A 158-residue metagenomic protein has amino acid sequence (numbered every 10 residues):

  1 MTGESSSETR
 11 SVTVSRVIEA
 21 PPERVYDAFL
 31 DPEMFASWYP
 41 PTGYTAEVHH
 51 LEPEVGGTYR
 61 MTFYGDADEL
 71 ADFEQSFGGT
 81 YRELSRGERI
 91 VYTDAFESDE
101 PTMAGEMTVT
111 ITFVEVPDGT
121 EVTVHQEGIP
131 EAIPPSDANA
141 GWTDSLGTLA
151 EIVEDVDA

Functional and structural regions predicted by a protein language model:
M1-A46: Hydrophobic ligand-binding cavity/cleft-lining segments
S6-E8, P53, A71-Q75, P101-G105 (+1 more regions): A generic structural micro-feature
E8, E151-A158: Generic C-terminal helix-cap and adjacent flexible tail
T13, E33-D72, D157: Short beta-edge strand/loop motif at the mouth of beta-sheet-based domains
R16, H49-L51, F77-E83, M107-V114: Hydrophobic/aromatic beta-strand elements that line small-molecule binding cavities or substrate pockets in beta-rich
V25, F35, Y59, Y81 (+4 more regions): Hydrophobic pocket/interface hotspot
S85-I90: Short, conserved beta-turn/loop elements at beta-strand boundaries and strand-helix junctions
V91-T143: Beta-strand/loop substructures that line and gate deep hydrophobic ligand-binding cavities in soluble
